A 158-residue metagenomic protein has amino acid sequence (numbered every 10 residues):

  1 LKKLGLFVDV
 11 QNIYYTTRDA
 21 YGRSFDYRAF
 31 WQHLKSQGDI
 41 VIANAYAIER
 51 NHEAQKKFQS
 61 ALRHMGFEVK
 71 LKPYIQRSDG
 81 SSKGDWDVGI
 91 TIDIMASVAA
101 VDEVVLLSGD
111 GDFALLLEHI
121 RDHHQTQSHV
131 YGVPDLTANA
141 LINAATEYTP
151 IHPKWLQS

Functional and structural regions predicted by a protein language model:
L1-W86, T126-Q127, T137: Domain-level signal for Mg2+-assisted phosphodiester chemistry and nucleotide/NA-binding surfaces in nucleic-acid
E53-S158: Nuclease catalytic cores that cleave nucleic-acid phosphodiester bonds, predominantly acidic two-metal-ion
